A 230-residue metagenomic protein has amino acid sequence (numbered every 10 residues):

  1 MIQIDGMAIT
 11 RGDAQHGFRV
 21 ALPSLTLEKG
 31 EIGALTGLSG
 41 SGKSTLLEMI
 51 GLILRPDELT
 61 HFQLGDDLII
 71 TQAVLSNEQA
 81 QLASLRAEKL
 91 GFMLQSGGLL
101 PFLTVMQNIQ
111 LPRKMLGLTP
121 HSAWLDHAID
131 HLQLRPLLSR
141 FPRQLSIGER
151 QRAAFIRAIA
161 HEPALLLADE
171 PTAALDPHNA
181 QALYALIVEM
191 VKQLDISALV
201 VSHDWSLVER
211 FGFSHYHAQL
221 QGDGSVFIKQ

Functional and structural regions predicted by a protein language model:
I69-G91: ABC ATPase NBD coupling module
L103-Q110: Short coil-to-helix segment of the ABC ATPase nucleotide-binding domain corresponding to the Q-loop/switch region
H121-L137: Conserved ABC ATPase "signature" region
F141-Q151: Conserved ABC ATPase signature
F155: Hydrophobic anchor residue at the start of the ABC signature
E162: Conserved catalytic motifs of ABC-family nucleotide-binding domains
L166-D169: Catalytic Walker B motif of ABC-type/P-loop ATPase nucleotide-binding domains
